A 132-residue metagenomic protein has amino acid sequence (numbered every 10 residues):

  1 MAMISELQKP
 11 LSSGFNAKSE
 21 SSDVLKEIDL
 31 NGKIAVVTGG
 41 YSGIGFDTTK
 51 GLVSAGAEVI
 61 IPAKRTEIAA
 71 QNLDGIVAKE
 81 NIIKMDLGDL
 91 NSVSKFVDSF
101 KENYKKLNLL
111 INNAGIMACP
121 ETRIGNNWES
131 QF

Functional and structural regions predicted by a protein language model:
M1-V36: Non-catalytic terminal and boundary segments that flank Rossmann-like NAD(P)-dependent oxidoreductase
I34, Y41-S42: Conserved glycine-rich cofactor-binding loop
G45-F46: N-terminal Rossmann-fold NAD(P) dinucleotide-binding loop
L52: Aromatic pocket-lining residues of Rossmann-like dinucleotide-binding sites
A55-A70: Conserved glycine-rich Rossmann-like NAD(P)H-binding loop of the short-chain dehydrogenase/reductase
V77-E80, S99-I124: A glycine-rich helix->loop->beta "capping" turn within Rossmann-like NAD(P)(H)-dependent oxidoreductase domains
I82-D98: The beta1-alpha1 cofactor-binding region of Rossmann-like NAD(H)/NADP(H)-dependent oxidoreductases
I124-F132: Catalytic Tyr-X3-Lys loop
